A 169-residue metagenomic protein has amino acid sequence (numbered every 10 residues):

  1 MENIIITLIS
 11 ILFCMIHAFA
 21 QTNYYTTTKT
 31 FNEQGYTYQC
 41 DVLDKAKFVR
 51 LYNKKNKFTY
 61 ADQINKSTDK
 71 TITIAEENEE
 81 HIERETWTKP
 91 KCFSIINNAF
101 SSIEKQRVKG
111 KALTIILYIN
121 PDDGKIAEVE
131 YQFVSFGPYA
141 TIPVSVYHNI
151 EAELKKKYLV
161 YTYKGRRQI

Functional and structural regions predicted by a protein language model:
M1-T27: Bacterial Sec-dependent N-terminal signal peptides
Q21-I169: Charge-biased low-complexity segments
